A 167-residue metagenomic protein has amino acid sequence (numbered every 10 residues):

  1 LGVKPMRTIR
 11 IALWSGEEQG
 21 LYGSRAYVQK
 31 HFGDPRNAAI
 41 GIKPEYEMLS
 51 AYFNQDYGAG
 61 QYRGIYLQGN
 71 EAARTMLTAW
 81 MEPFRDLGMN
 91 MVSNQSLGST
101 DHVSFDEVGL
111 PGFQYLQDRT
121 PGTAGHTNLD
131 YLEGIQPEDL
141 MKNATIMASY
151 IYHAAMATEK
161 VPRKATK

Functional and structural regions predicted by a protein language model:
L1, R7-I9, L116, G122-K167: His/Asp/Glu-rich mid-to-C-terminal helical/loop segments that flank catalytic regions of hydrolases
L1-Y22, A26, M147: Alpha-helical metal-binding/catalytic segments enriched in His/Glu/Asp
W14-A124: Metal-dependent peptidase/peptidase-like ectodomains
